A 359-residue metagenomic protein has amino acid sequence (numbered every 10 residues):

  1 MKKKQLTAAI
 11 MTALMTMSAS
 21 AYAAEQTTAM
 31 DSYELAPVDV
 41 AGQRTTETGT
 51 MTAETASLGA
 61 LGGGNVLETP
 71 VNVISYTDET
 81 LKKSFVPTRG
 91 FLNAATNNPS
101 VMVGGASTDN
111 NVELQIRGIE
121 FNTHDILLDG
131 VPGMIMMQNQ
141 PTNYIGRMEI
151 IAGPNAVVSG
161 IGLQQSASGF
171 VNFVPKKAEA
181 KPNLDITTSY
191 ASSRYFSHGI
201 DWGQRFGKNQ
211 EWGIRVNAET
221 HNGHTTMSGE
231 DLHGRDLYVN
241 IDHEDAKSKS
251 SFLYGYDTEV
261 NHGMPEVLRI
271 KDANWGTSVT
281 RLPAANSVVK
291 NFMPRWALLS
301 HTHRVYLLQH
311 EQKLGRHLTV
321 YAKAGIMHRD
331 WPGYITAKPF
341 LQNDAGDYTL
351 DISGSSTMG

Functional and structural regions predicted by a protein language model:
M1-D31: Cleavable N-terminal targeting peptides that direct proteins into the secretory/outer-membrane pathway or into
K2-K3, M11-A13, E120, P132 (+4 more regions): Short, flexible loop/turn elements at secondary-structure junctions
Y33-K181: Acidic, small-polar-rich N-terminal luminal/periplasmic segments of exported/outer-membrane proteins
D39-A53, E259, G325, R329-P339: Short, solvent-exposed beta-strand-terminating loops
T52-A60, Q164-Q165, V267-K271, G276-T280 (+1 more regions): Short, flexible, mixed-charge acidic loops at enzyme active sites
D129, P154, P182-D185, T220-H224 (+2 more regions): Extracytoplasmic loops and strand-loop junctions of Gram-negative outer membrane beta-barrel proteins
N183-D185, Y190-S287, R295-V320, A324: Transmembrane beta-barrel wall of Gram-negative outer-membrane proteins
L314-G359: Replace "related TpsB outer-membrane translocases also match" with "some related outer-membrane beta-barrels such as
